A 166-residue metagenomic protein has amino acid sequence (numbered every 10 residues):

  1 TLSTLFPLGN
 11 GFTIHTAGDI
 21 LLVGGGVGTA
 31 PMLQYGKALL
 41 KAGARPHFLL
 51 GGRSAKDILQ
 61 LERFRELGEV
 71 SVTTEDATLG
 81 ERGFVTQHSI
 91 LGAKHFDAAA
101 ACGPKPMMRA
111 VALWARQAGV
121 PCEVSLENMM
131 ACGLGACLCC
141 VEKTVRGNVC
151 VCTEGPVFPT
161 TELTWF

Functional and structural regions predicted by a protein language model:
T1-E127: FNR/FR-type flavoprotein reductase catalytic core
I14, I58-Q60, D97, L134 (+2 more regions): Short linear functional motifs in flexible/disordered or boundary regions
P31, K105-P106, E127-P156: Local cysteine-cluster metal-coordination motifs and their immediate loop/turn environment, predominantly Fe-S cluster
L67-G68, K143, W165: Short alpha-helix boundary/capping motifs
P156-F166: Short microdomains enriched in Cys/His and/or Lys/Arg
